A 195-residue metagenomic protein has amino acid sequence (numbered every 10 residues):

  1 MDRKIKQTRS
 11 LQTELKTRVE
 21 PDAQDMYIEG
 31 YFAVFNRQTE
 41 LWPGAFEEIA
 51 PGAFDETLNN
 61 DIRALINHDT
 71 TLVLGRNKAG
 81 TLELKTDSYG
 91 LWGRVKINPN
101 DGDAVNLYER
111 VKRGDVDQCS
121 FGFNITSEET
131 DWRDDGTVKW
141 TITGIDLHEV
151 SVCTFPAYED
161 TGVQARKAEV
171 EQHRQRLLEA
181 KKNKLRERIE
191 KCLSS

Functional and structural regions predicted by a protein language model:
M1-E179: Signature of dsDNA virion morphogenesis modules
V170-S195: Charge-rich (especially acidic), low-complexity segments
